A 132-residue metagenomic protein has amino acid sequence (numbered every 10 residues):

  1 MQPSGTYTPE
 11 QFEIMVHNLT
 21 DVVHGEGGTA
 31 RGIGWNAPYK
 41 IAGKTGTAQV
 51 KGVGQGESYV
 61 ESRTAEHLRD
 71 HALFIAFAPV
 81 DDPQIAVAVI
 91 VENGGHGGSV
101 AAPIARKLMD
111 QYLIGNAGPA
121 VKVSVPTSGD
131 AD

Functional and structural regions predicted by a protein language model:
M1-S4, E10, V16-P119: Active-site beta-strand/loop architecture of penicillin-binding DD-peptidases
L113-D132: Gram-negative outer-membrane assembly/targeting C-terminal domains
